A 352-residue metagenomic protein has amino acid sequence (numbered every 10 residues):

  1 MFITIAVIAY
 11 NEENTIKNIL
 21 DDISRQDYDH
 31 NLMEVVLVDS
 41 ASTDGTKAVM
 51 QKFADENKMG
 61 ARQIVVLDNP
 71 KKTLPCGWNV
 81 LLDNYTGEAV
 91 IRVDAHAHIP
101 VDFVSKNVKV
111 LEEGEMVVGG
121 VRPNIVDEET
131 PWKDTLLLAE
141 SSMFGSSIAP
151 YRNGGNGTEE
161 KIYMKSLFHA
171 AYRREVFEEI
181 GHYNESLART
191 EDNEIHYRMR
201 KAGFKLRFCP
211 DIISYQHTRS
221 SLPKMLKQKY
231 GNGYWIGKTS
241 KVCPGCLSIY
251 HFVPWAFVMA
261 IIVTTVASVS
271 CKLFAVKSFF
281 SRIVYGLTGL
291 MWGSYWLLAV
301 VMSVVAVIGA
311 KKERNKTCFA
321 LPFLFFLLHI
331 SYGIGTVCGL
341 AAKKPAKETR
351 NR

Functional and structural regions predicted by a protein language model:
F2-T4, E34, E194: Cell-envelope/extracellular polymer assembly enzymes that use nucleotide-activated donors
D21-L32: Short, acidic, metal-binding catalytic loop of nucleotide-sugar glycosyltransferases
D22, D39-A48, K71, D94-A97: A conserved acidic beta->alpha catalytic loop
D68-Y85, K106, L167-F168: Glycine-rich, basic loop-to-helix element that forms the pyrophosphate-binding segment of sugar-nucleotide handling
V90: Short aromatic/hydrophobic "clamp" motif used to bind/position activated sugar donors
V101-D134, L138, I213: Conserved donor NDP-sugar-binding/catalytic core segment of glycosyltransferases
V126, E178, N184-L247: Catalytic donor/gating beta->alpha subdomain of glycosyltransferases that bind UDP-sugars
S142, I148-E175, A188, E194 (+3 more regions): A recurrent flexible, glycine/aromatic-enriched loop bordering the glycosyltransferase active site that acts as
